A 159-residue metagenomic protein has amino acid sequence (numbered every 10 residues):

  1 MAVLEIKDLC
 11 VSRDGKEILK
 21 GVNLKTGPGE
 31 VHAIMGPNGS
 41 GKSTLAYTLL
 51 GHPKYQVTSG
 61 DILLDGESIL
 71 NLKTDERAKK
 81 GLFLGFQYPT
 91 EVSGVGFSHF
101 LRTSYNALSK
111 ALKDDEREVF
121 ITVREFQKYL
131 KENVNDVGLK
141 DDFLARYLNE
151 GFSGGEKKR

Functional and structural regions predicted by a protein language model:
L4-I6, L19: Conserved structural motif at the start of ABC-family nucleotide-binding domains
K16-L19, E76: Short coil-to-beta microelement around the adenine-binding A-loop and adjacent beta1/P-loop entry of ABC ATPase
H32-I34, A46: Short hydrophobic beta-strand immediately N-terminal to the Walker A/P-loop
M35-S40: The feature captures the beta-strand-to-loop junction immediately N-terminal to the Walker
L50: Helix-to-loop junction immediately C-terminal to a conserved catalytic motif
D61-R77, N149: ABC ATPase NBD Q-loop/coupling interface
T90-R159: ABC-family P-loop ATPase nucleotide-binding domains
